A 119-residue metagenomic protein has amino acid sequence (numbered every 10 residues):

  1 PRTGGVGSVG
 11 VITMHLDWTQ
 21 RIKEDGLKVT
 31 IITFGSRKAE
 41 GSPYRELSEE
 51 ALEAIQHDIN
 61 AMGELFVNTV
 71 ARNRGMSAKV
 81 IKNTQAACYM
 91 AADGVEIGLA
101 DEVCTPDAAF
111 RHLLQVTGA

Functional and structural regions predicted by a protein language model:
P1-A119: N-terminal organellar transit peptides
